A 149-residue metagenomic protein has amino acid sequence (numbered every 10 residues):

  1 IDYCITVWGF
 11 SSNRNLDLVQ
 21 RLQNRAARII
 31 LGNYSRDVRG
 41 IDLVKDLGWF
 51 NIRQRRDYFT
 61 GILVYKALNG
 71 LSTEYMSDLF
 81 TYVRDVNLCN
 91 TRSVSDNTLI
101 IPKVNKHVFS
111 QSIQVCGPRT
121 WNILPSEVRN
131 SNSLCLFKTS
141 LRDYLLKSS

Functional and structural regions predicted by a protein language model:
I1-S149: Hydrophobic/basic alpha-helical segments
